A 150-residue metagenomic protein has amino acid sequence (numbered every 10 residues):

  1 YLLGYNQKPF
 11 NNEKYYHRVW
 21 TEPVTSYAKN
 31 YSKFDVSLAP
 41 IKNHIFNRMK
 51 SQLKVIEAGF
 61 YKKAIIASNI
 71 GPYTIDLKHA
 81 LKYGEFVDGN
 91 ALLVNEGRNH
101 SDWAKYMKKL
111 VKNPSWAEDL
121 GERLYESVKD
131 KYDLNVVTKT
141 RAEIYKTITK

Functional and structural regions predicted by a protein language model:
Y1-K33: Nucleotide-activated donor-binding/catalytic signature segment of Leloir-type glycosyltransferases, i.e., the conserved
E22, L53, G97-R98, K112 (+1 more regions): Residue-level signal for the nucleotide or nucleotide-sugar donor/cofactor binding architecture
V24-N30, A39-F60, I66-H79, E85: Nucleotide-sugar-dependent
V36: Short, Asp-centered acidic motifs that coordinate Mg2+ and/or phosphate in catalytic or ligand-binding sites
T74-K108: Change "using UDP/GDP/dTDP sugars" to "using nucleotide sugars
S101-K112, T138-A142, K146: Two-component system phosphotransfer/interaction surface
K109, W116-K131, T140-E143: A short, well-ordered alpha-helix in the C-terminal region of glycosyltransferases
